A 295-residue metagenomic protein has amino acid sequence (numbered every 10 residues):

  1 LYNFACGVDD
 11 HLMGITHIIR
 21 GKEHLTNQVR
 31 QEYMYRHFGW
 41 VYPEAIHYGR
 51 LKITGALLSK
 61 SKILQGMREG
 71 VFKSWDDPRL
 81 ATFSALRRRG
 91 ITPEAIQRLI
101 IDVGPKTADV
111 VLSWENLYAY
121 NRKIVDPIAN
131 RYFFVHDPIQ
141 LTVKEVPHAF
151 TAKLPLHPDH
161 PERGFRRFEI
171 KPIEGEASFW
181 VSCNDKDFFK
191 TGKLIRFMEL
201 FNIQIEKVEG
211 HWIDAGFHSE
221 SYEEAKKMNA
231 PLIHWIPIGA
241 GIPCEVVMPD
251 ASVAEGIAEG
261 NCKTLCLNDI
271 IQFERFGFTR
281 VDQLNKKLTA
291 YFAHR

Functional and structural regions predicted by a protein language model:
L1-P105, V281: Alpha-helical recognition segments enriched in aromatics with Gly/Pro capping that present substrate-recognition
R88-R89, E94, V103-R295: Basic, alpha-helical terminal appendages of large translation-related enzymes
